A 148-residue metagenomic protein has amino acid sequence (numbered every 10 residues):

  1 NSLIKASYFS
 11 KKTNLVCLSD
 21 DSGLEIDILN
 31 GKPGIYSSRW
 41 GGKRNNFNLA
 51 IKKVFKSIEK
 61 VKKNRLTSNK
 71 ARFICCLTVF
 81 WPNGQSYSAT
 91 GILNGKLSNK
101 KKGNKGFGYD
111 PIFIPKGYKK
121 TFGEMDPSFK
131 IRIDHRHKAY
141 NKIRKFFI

Functional and structural regions predicted by a protein language model:
N1-I148: Anionic-ligand binding patches
